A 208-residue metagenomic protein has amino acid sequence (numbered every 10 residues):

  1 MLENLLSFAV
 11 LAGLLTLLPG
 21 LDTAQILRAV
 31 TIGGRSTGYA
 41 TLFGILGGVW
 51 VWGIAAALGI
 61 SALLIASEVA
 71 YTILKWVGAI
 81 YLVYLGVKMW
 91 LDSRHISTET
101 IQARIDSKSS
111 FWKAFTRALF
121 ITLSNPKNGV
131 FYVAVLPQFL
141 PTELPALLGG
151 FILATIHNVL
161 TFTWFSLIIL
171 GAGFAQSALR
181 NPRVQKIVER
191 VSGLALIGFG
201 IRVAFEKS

Functional and structural regions predicted by a protein language model:
L2-T72, Y132-I156, I169: Juxtamembrane transmembrane-helix termini in multi-pass membrane transport proteins
E3, S109-A114, P126: Juxtamembrane cytosolic amphipathic helices that cap and anchor the N-termini of specific transmembrane helices
G13-T16, T122, P126, N158-S166: Residue-level hotspots within the lipid-embedded alpha helices of multi-pass solute transporters
G53-A57, S124, N128, L196-S208: Hydrophobic alpha-helical transmembrane segments in multi-pass integral membrane proteins
A66-S97, T161-I168, Q176-S208: Selective transmembrane alpha-helices of multi-pass membrane proteins
L91-S110: Flexible cytoplasmic inter-helical loops of multi-pass small-molecule transporters
F115-L123: A short amphipathic helical element positioned immediately N-terminal to and/or at the very start of a transmembrane
